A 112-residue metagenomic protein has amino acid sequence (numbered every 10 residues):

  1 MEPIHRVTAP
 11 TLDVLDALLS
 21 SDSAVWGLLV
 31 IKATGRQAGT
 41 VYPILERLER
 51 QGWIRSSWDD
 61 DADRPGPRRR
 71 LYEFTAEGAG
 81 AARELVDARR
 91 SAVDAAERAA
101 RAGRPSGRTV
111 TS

Functional and structural regions predicted by a protein language model:
E2-Y42: N-terminal helix-turn-helix DNA-binding core of bacterial DNA-binding proteins
G35, A76, V110-S112: N-terminal compositionally biased, intrinsically disordered segments and leader/signal-like regions
L45-E49: Short, hydrophobic-biased segments on the C-terminal half of alpha helices that form "recognition helices"
G52: Glycine-centered, phosphate/nucleic-acid-interacting loop/turn motifs that mediate DNA/RNA or nucleotide
S56: Short beta-strand "wing" residues that participate in macromolecule-binding interfaces
D63-V86: Basic, amphipathic "hinge/linker" alpha-helix immediately C-terminal to the N-terminal HTH DNA-binding motif
G80-S112: Amphipathic alpha-helical dimerization/coiled-coil segments that flank or bridge DNA-binding/regulatory modules
